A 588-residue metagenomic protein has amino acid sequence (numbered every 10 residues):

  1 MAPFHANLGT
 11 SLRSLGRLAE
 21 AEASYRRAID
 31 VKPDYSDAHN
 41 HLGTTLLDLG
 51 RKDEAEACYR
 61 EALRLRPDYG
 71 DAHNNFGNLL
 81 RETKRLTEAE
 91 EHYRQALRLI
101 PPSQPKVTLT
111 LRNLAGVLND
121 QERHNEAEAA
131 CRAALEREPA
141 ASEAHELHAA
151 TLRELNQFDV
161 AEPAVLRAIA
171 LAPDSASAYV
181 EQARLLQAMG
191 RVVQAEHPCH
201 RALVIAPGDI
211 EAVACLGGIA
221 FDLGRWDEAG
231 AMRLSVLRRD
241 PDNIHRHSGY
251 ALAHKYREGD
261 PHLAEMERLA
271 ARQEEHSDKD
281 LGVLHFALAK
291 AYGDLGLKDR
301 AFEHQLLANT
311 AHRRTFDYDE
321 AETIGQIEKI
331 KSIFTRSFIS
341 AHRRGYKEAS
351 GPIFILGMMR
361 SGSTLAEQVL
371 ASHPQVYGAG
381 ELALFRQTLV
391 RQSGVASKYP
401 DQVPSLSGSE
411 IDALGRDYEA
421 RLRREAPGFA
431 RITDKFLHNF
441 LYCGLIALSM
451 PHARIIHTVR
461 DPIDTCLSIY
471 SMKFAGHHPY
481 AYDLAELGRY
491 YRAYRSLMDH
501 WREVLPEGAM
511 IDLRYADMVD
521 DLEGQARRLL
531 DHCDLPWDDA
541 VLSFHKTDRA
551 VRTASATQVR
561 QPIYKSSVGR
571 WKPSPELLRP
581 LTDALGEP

Functional and structural regions predicted by a protein language model:
P3-S14, D37-D48, D71-E82, P105-D120 (+5 more regions): Conserved alpha-helical positions within TPR/SEL1-like repeat arrays
V31, L65, L99-S103, R137 (+6 more regions): Structural marker of alpha-solenoid helical repeat scaffolds
G230-M232, H247-A251, L263-E275, L284-P352 (+4 more regions): PAPS-dependent sulfotransferases, especially Golgi type II membrane carbohydrate sulfotransferases
G345-L448, T458: Phosphate-binding active sites in nucleotide-utilizing proteins
I446-S468: Conserved phosphate-donor/acceptor-positioning beta-strand/loop module used by diverse small-molecule
